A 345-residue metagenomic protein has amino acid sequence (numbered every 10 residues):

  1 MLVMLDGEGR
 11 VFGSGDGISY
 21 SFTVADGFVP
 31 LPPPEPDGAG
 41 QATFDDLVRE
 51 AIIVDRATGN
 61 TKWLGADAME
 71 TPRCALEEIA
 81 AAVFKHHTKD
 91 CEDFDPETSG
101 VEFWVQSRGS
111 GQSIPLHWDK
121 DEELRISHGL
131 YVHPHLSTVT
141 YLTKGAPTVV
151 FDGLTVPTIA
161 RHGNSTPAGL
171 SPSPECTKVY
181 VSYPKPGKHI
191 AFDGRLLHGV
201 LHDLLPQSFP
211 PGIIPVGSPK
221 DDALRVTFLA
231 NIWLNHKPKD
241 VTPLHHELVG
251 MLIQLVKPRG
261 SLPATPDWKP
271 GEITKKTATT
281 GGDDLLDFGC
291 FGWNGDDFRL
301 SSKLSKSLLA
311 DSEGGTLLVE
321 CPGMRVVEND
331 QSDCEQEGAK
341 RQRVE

Functional and structural regions predicted by a protein language model:
L2-W104, G111-I114, H246-G250, L309 (+3 more regions): Non-heme Fe(II)/2-oxoglutarate
M4, V11, M324-E345: Intrinsic disorder/low-complexity signal
G13, I18, G260, T279 (+4 more regions): Intrinsically disordered, low-complexity segments enriched in Ser/Pro/Gly/Ala and basic residues
E92-I273, D283-D284, F288-F291, D296 (+3 more regions): Catalytic core of non-heme Fe(II) oxygenases with the double-stranded beta-helix
